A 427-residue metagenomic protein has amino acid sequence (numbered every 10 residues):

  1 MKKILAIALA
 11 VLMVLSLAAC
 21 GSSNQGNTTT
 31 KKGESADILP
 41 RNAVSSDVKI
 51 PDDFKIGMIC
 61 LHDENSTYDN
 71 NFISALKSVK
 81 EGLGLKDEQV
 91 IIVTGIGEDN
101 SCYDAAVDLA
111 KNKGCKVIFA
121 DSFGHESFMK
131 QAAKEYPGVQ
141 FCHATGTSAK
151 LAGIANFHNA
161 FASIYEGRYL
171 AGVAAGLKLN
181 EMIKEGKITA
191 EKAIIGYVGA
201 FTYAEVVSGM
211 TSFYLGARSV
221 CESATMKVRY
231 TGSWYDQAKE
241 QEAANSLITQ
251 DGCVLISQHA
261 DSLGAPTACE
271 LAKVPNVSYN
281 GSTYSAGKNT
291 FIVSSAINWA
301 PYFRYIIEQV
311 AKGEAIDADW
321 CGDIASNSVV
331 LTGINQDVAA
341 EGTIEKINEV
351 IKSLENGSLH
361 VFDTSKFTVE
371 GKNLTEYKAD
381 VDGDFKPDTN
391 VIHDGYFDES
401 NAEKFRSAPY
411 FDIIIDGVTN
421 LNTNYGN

Functional and structural regions predicted by a protein language model:
M1-V11: Positively charged n-region of N-terminal signal peptides that target proteins for export
I7, Q25-G26: Extreme N-terminal leader/targeting regions
S16-A19: C-terminal motif of bacterial Sec signal peptides marking the signal peptidase cleavage site
G21-S23: Bacterial signal peptide processing site
G26-N427: A residue-level marker of the well-folded mature domains of exported/periplasmic proteins
